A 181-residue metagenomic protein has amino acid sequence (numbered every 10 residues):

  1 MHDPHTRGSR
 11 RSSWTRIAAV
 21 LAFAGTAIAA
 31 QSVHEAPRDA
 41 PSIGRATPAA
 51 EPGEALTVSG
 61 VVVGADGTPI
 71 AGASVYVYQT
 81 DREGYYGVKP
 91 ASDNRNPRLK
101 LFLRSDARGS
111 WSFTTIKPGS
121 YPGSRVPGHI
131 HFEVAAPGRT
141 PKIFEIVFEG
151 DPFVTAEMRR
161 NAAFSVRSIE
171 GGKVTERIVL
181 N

Functional and structural regions predicted by a protein language model:
M1-S12: N-terminal secretory signal peptides that target proteins for export/translocation
R7, A24-T26, S59: Low-complexity, intrinsically disordered/propeptide-like segments
R11-T15, I70: Solvent-exposed, well-ordered amphipathic alpha-helical segments that flank/support binding or catalytic loops
R16-T26: Bacterial N-terminal signal peptides
Q31-N181: Beta-strand-dominated extracellular/periplasmic modules and repeats in secreted or surface-exposed proteins
